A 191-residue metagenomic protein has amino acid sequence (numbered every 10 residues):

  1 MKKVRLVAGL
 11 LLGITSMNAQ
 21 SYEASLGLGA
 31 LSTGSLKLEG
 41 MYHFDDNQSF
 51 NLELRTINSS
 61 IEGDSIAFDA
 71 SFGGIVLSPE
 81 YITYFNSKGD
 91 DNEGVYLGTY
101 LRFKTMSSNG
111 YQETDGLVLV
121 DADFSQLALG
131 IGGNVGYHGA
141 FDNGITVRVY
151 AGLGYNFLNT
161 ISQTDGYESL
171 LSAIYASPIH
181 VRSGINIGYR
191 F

Functional and structural regions predicted by a protein language model:
M1, T15-S16, D90, G136 (+4 more regions): Generic N-terminal leader/processing signal
M1-S21: Cleavable N-terminal export/targeting peptides
T15, G34-D45: Short, low-complexity, intrinsically disordered N-terminal segments
Q20-T33, S49-S60: Transmembrane beta-strand segments that form the barrel wall of outer-membrane beta-barrel proteins
Q20-Y22, S32-L36, S71-L77, E93 (+2 more regions): Residues that define the transmembrane beta-barrel architecture of outer-membrane proteins
L26, L38, P79, G133-V135 (+2 more regions): Membrane-embedded beta-strands of outer-membrane beta-barrel proteins, especially the hydrophobic/small aromatic
Y42-V147, Y189: Gram-negative (and chloroplast) outer-membrane scaffold detector with strong preference for beta-barrel transmembrane
S59-I61, D142-F191: Predominantly the C-terminal beta-signal and adjacent terminal strand-loop region of outer-membrane beta-barrel
